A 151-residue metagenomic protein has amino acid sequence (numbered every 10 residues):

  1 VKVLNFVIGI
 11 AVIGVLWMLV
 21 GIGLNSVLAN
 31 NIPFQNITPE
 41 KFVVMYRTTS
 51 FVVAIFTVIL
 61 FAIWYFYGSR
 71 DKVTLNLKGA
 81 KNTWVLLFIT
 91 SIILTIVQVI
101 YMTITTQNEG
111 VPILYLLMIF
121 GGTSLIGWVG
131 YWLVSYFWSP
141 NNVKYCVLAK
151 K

Functional and structural regions predicted by a protein language model:
V1-V58: N-terminal signal-anchor transmembrane alpha-helix
K2, F6, T83, Y115-I119: Residue-level signature of transmembrane alpha-helical entry/exit and packing/kink sites in multi-pass membrane
I8-V12, I63-Y67, N76-V97: Transmembrane alpha-helical segments of multi-pass membrane proteins
L16-N25, A54, T90-T105: C-terminal TM-helix exit segments that contain a strictly Trp-centered aromatic cap at the helix terminus
V27-T49, L94-G121: Interfacial non-cytosolic loop connecting adjacent transmembrane helices
V52-F61, T123-Y136: Hydrophobic cores of alpha-helical transmembrane segments in multi-pass inner/ER membrane proteins, independent
V52-N76: Canonical alpha-helical transmembrane segments
D71, V129-K151: Cytosolic juxtamembrane helix at the C-terminal end of the final transmembrane segment
